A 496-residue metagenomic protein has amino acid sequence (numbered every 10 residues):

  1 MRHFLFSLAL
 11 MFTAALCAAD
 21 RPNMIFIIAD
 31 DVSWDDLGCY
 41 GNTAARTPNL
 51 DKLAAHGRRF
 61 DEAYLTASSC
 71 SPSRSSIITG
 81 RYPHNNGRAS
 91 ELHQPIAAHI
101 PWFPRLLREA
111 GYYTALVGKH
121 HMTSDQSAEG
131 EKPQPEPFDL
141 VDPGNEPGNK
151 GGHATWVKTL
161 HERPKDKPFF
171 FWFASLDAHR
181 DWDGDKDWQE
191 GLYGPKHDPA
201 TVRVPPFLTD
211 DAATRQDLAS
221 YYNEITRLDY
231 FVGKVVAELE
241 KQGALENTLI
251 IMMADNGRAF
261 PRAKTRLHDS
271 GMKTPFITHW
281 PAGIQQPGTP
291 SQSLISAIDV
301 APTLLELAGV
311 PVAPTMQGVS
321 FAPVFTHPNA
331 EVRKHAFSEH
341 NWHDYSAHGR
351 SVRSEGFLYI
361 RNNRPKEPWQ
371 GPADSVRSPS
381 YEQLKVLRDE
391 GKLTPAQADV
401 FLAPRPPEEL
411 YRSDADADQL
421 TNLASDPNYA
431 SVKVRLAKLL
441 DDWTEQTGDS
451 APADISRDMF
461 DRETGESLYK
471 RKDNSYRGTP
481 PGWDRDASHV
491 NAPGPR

Functional and structural regions predicted by a protein language model:
R2, F6, C17-E409, A417-D442 (+2 more regions): Formylglycine-dependent sulfatase
T13-A14: N-terminal signal peptide c-region/cleavage motif recognized by signal peptidases
C70-S71, D458-D461: Acidic helix-start/capping segments at beta-turn-to-alpha-helix junctions
S413: Structural signature of FAD isoalloxazine-binding scaffolds in flavoprotein oxidoreductases
E445-G448: Short arginine-rich
S450-M459: Short, flexible loop/turn segments with low-complexity composition
